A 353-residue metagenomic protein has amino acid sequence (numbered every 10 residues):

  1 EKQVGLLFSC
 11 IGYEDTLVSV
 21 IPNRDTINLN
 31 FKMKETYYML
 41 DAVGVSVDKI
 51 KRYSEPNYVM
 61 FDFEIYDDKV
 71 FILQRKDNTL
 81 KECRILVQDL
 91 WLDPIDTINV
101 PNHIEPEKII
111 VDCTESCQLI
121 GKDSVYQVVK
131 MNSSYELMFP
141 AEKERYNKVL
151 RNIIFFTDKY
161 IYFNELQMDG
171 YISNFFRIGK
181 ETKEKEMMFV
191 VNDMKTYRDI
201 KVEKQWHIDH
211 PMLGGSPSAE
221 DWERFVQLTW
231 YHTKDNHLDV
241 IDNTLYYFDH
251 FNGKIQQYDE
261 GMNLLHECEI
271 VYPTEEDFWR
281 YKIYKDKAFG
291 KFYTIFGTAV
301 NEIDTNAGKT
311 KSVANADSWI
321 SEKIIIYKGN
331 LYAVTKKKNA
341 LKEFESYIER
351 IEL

Functional and structural regions predicted by a protein language model:
Q3-S19: A short, solvent-exposed loop/turn motif at the edges and junctions of modular extracellular/periplasmic domains
S9-Y13, N28-F61: Short, acidic, small-residue-rich periplasmic hinge/interaction motif at the N-terminus of Gram-negative outer-membrane
I50-L86, P101-E107, W230-L245: Beta-strand-rich domains and repeat architectures in extracellular enzymes and scaffolds, especially beta-propellers
K51, T79-I104, T114, K122-L150 (+4 more regions): Surface-exposed loop/turn elements that mediate protein-protein interactions on large endomembrane-trafficking
D67-D68, T114-S116, D158-Y160, D242-T244 (+2 more regions): Short coil/turn segments that connect the beta-strands within blades of beta-propeller domains
F71-Q74, Q118-L119, I161-F163, Y247 (+3 more regions): Residue position within the beta-strands of beta-propeller blades
T274-T305: Loop/turn-rich, solvent-exposed surfaces of beta-rich toroidal or solenoidal domains
K323-L353: Blade-level signature of beta-propeller repeat domains, shared across WD40, Kelch, NHL, RCC1 and BNR/Asp-box propellers
